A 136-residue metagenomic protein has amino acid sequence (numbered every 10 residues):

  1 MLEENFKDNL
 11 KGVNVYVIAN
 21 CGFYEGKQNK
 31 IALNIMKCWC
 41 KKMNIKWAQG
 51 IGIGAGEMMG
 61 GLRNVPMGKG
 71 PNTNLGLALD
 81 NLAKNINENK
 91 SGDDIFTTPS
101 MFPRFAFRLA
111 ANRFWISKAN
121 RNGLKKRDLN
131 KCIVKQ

Functional and structural regions predicted by a protein language model:
M1-D8, I53, F102, A106-A110: Proteins with a high burden of low-complexity, intrinsically disordered sequence enriched in S/T/G/P/A and R, requiring
M1-N44: Helix-loop-strand module that forms the ligand-binding subsite of alpha/beta enzymes
Q28, A32-G92: Active-site/pore-lining binding-face segments in mid-to-C-terminal subdomains
P71-Q136: C-terminal and late-domain segments of enzyme folds
